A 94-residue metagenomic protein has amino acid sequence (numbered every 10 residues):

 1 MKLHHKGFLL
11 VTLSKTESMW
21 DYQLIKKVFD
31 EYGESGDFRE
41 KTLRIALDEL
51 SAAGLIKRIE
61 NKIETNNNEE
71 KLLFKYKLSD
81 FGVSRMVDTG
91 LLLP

Functional and structural regions predicted by a protein language model:
M1-K2, S35, R39, K71: Residue-level marker of regulatory loop/turn positions in helix-turn-helix DNA-binding domains and in histidine
M1-M19, P94: Short alpha-helical segments that sit at the start of domains
S14-K15, G33, L73: Short, flexible active-site loop motifs that bind/organize anionic cofactors or intermediates
M19-F29: Short acidic, hydrophobic short linear motifs in intrinsically disordered regions
F29-R44: Short, positively charged loop/turn segments that connect secondary-structure elements
T42, A53, I59-P94: Phospho-regulated, low-complexity intrinsically disordered regions of nuclear gene-regulatory and chromatin-associated
L47, S51-A52: Alpha-helix C-terminal capping/helix-coil junction sites
